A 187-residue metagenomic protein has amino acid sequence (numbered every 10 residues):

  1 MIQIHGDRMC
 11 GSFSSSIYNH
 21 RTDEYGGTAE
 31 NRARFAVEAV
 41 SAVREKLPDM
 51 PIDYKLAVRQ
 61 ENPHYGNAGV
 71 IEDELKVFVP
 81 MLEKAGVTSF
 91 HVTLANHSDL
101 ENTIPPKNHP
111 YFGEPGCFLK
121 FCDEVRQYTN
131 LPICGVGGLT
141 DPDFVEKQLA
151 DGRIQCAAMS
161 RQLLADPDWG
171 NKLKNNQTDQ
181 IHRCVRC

Functional and structural regions predicted by a protein language model:
M1-C187: Flavin-dependent oxidoreductase catalytic cores
